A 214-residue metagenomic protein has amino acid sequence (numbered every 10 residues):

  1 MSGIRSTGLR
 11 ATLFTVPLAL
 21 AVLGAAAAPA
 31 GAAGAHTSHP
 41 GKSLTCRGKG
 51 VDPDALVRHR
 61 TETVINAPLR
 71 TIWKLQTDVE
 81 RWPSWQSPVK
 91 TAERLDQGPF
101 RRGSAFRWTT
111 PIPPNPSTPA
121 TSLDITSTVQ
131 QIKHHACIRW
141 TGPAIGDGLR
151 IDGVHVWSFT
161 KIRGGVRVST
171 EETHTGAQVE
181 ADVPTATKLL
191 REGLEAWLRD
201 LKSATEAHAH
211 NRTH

Functional and structural regions predicted by a protein language model:
M1-A33: Secretory targeting and sorting signals
G31-D96: Hydrophobic ligand-binding cavity/cleft-lining segments
D52, R94-D147, R199-R212: Glycine-rich portal/gate segments that line the openings of hydrophobic small-molecule binding cavities
R58-R60, A120-T126, R150-V156: Short, surface-exposed coil-to-beta transition loops
P68, P99, H134-H135, I162-G165: Short strand-connecting beta-turns/loops that link adjacent beta-strands
L69-V79, Q86-A92, G103, T126 (+4 more regions): Extracytoplasmic/secreted envelope proteins and their assembly/folding machinery, especially bacterial periplasmic
Q76-V79, Q86-V89, T110-I112, Q131-K133 (+2 more regions): A mature extracytoplasmic/lumenal domain signature
T141-A196: Beta-strand/loop substructures that line and gate deep hydrophobic ligand-binding cavities in soluble
